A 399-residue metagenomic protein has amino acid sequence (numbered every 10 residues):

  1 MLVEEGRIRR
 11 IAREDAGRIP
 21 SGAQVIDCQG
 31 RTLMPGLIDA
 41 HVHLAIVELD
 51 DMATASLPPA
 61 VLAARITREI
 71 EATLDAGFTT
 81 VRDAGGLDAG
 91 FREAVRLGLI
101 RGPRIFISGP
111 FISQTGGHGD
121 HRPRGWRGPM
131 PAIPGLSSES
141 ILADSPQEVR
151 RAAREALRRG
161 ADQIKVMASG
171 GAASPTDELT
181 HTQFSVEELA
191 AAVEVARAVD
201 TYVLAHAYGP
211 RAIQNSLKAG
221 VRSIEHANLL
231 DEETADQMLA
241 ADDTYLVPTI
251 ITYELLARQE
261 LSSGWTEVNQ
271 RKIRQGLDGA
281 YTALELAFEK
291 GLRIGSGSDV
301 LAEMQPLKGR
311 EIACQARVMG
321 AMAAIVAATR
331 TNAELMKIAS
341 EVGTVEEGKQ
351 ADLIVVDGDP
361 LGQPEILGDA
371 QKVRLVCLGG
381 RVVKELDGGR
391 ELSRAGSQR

Functional and structural regions predicted by a protein language model:
M1, G6, G30, I38-H41 (+14 more regions): Divalent metal-coordination and catalytic microenvironments
M1-M34, T54, G389: Histidine-rich, glycine-flanked metal-binding segment
E5, A328-R330, E334, E347-R394: C-terminal cap of metal-dependent C-N hydrolases
R31-L97, Q114-R122, E187, R211 (+1 more regions): Metal-associated gating/positioning segment near the N- to mid-region
A45-A63, R68-L74, G109, T115-S138 (+3 more regions): Active-site gating loops and adjacent loop-to-helix segments of metal-dependent hydrolytic enzymes
A45-V47, T80-F91, G170-S174, A207-Q214 (+3 more regions): Active-site environment of divalent metal-dependent phosphoester hydrolases
L57, A198, Y202, G264-V268 (+1 more regions): His/Asp/Glu-enriched, well-ordered alpha-helical/loop segment that forms or immediately abuts the divalent-metal
Q147-L246, R274-I294, S340: Histidine/acidic residue-rich metal-binding segments in metalloenzymes
